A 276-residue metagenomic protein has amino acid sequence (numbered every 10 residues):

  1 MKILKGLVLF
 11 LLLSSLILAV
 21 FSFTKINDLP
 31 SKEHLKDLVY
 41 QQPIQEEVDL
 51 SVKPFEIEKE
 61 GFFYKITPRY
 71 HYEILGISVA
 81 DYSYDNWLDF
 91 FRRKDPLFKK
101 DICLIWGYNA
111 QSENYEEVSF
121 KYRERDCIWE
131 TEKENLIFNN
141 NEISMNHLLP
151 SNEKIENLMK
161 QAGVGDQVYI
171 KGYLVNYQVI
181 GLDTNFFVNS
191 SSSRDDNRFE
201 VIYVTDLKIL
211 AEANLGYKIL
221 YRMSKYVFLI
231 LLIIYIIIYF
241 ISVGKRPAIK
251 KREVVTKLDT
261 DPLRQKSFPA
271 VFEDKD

Functional and structural regions predicted by a protein language model:
K2-F272: OB-fold and OB-like single-stranded nucleic-acid-recognition modules and their adjacent interaction interfaces
